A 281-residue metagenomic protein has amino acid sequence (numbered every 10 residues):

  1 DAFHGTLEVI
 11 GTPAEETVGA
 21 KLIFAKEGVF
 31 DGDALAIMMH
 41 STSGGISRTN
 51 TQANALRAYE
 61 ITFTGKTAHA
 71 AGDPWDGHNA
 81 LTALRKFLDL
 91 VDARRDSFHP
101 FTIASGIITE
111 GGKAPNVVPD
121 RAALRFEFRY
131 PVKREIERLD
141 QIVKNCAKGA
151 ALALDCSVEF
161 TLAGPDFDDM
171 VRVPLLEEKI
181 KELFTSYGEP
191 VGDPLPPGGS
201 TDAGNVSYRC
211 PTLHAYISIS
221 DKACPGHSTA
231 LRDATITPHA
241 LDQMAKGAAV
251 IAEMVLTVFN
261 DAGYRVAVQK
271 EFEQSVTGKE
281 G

Functional and structural regions predicted by a protein language model:
A2-S105, G112-V118, S200-A203: Histidine/acidic-residue-rich, glycine-tolerant segments that coordinate divalent metal ions
L81-G281: Metal-dependent amide/peptide-bond hydrolase catalytic core, centered on the "pita-bread" metallohydrolase fold
